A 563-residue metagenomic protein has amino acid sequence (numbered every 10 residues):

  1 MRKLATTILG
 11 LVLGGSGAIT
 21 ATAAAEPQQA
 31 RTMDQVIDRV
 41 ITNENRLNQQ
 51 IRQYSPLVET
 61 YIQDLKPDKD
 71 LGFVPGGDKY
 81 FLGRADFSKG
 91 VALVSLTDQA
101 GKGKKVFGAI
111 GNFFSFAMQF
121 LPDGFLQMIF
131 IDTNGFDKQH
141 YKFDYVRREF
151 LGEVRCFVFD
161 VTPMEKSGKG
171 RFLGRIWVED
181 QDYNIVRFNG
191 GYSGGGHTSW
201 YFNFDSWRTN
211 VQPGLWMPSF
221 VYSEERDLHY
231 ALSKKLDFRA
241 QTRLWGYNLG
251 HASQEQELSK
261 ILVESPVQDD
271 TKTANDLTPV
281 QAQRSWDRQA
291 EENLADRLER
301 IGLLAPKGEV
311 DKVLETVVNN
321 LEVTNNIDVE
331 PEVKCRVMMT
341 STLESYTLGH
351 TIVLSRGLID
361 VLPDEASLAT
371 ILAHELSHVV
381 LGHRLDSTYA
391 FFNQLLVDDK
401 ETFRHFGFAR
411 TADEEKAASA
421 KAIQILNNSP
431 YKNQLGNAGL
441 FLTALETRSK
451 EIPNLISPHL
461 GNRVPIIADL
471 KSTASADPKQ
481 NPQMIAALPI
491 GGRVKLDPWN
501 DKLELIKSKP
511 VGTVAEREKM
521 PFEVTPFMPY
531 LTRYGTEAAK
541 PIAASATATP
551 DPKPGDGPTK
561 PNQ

Functional and structural regions predicted by a protein language model:
M1-L4: Positively charged n-region of N-terminal signal peptides that target proteins for export
T7-A18: Bacterial N-terminal signal peptides
A23-L173, Q181-N184, G194-F202, N210-L215 (+1 more regions): Structured extracytoplasmic
R52-Y54, Q139-Y141, R155-F157, F172-G174 (+7 more regions): Envelope-exposed proteins and targeting segments
F188, S219-V221: Beta-strand-dense domains in secreted/periplasmic systems and polymorphic toxin scaffolds
A252-T316, V323-E344, I359-V361, E365 (+1 more regions): C-terminal capping/extension segments of zinc metalloprotease domains
S355, G382, D386-D413: Substrate-binding clefts and substrate-entry loops adjacent to catalytic sites of polymer-processing enzymes acting on
L358, P363-S367, E375-F392, P430: Catalytic Zn2+-binding segment of zinc metalloproteases
